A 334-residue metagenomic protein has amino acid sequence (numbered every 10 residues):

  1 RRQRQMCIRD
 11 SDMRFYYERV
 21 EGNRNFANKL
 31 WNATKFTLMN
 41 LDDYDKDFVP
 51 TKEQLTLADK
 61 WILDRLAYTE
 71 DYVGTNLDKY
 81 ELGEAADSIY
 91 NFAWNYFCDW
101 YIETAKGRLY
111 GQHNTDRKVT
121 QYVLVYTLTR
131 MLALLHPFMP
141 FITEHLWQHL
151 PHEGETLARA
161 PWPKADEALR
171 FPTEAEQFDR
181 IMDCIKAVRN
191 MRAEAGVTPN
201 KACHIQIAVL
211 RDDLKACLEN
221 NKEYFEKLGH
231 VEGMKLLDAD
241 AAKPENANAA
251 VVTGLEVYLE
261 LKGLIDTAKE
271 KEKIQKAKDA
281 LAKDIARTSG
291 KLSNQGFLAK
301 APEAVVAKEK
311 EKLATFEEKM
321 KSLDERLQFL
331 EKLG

Functional and structural regions predicted by a protein language model:
R1-I8: Short, small-residue-biased leader/transition segments that mark boundaries at the very start of proteins
D10-R14, E18-G334: Feature 926 captures the class I aminoacyl-tRNA synthetase adenylation module centered on the KMSKS loop
